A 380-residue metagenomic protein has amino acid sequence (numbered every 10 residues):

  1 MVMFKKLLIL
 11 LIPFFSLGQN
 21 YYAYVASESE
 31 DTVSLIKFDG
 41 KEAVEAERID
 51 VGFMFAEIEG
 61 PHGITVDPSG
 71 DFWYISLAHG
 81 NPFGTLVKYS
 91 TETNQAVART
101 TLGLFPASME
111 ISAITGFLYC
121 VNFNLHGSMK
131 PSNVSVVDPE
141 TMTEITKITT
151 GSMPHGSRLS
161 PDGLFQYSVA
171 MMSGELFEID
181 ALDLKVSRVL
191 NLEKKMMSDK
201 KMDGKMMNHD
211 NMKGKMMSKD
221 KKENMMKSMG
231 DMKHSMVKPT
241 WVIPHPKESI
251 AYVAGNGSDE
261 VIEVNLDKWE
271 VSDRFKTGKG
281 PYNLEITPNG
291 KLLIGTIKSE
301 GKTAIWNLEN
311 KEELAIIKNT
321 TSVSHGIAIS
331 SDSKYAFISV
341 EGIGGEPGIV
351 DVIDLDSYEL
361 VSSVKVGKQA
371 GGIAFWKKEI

Functional and structural regions predicted by a protein language model:
F4-F15: Sec-dependent N-terminal signal peptides
G18-I380: Predominantly soluble domains enriched in secretory-pathway, periplasmic, or organellar proteins
